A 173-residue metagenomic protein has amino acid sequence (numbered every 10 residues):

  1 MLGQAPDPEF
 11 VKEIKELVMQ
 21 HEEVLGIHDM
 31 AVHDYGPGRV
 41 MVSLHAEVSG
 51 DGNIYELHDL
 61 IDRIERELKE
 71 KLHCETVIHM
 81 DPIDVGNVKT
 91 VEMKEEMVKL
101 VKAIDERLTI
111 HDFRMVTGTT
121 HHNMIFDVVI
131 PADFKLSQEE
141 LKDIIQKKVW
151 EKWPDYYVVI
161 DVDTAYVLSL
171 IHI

Functional and structural regions predicted by a protein language model:
M1-L170: Alpha-helical transmembrane segments and adjacent TM-loop junctions that form the membrane-embedded core of multi-pass
